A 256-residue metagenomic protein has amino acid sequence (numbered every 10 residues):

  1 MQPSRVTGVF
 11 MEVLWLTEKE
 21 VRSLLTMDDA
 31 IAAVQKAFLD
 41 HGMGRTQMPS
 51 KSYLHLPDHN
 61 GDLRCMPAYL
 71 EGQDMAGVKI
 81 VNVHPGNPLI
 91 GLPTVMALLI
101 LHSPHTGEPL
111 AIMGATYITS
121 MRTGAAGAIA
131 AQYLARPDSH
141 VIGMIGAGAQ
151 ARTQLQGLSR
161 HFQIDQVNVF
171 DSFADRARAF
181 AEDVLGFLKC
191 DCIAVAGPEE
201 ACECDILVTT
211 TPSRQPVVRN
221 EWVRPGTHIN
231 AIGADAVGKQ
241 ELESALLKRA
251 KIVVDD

Functional and structural regions predicted by a protein language model:
P3-S120, A128, D138: N-terminal ligand-binding/catalytic initiation module
L134-V141, Q163, R224-P225: Short helix-loop-beta connector
A147-G148: Glycine-rich Rossmann-fold phosphate-binding loop(s) that bind the pyrophosphate of adenine dinucleotide cofactors
A151-R152: N-terminal Rossmann-fold NAD(P) dinucleotide-binding loop
H161-L185: NAD(P)-binding Rossmann-fold cofactor-contacting core
C190-C204, N220: Short acidic low-complexity segments
I206, S213-H228, L242-S244: Rossmann-fold NAD(P) dinucleotide-binding segment
I232-D256: Rossmann-fold NAD(P)-binding glycine/threonine-rich loop
